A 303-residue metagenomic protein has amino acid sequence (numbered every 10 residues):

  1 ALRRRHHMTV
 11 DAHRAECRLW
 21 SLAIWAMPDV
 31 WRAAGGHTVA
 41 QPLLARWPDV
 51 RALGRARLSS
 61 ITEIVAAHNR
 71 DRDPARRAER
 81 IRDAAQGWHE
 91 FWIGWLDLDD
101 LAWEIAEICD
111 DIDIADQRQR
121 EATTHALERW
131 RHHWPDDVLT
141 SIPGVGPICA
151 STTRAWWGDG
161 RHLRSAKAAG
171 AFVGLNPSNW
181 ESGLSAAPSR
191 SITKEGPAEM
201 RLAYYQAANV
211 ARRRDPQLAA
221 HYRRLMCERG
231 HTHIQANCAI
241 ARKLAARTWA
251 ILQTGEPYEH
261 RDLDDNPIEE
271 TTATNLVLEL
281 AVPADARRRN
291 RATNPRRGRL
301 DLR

Functional and structural regions predicted by a protein language model:
A1-R303: A detector of single, family-specific signature residues that are central to catalytic or substrate-handling motifs
